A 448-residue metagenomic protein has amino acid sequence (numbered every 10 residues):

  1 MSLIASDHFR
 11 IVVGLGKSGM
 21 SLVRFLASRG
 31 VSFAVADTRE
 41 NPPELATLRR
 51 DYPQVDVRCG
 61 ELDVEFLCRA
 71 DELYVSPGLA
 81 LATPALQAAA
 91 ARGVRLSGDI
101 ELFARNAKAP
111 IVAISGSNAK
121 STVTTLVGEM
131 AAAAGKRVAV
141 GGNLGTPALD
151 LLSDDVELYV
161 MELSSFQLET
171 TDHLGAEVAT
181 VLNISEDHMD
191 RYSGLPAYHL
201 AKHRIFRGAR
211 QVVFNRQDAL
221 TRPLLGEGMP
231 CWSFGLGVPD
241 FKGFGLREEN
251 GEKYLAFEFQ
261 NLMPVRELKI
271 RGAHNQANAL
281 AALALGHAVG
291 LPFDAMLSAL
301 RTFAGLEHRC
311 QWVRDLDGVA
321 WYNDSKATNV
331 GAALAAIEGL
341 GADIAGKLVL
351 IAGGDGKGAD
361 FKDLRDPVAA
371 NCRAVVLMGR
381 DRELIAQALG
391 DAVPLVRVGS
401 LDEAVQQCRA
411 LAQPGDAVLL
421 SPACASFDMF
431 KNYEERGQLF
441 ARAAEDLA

Functional and structural regions predicted by a protein language model:
M1-G98, L102, R271, Q387: N-terminal leader/targeting and accessory segments in enzymes
L3-F9, S21-R29, M263-C372, Q387: Nucleotide phosphate-binding/pyrophosphate-handling subdomain across enzymes that bind or process nucleotide phosphates
F9, F25-A27, R49, E65-C68 (+4 more regions): Phosphate-binding loop of NTP-binding sites
G16, R39-N41, L144, Q217-D218 (+1 more regions): Residues in the short beta-alpha loop(s) of Rossmann-like NAD(P)-binding domains
K17, A80, N118-T122, Q276 (+2 more regions): Residue-level detector of alpha-helix initiation sites
S32-R39, V213-R216, L348-A352, N371-R380: Short internal beta-strands
D37, C59-E61, S97-L102, R216 (+4 more regions): Beta-strand->loop->alpha-helix junctions that form or flank phosphate-binding loops in nucleotide-handling enzymes
L45-R50, Q54-D56, K362-D416: C-terminal helical cap/extension that packs against the catalytic core of soluble nucleotide-cofactor enzymes
